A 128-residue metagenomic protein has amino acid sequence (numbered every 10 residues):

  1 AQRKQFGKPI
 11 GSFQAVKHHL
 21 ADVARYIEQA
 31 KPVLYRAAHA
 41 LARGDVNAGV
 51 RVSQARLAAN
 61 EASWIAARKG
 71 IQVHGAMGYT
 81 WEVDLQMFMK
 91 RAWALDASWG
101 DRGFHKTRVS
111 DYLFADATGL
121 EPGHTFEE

Functional and structural regions predicted by a protein language model:
A1-E128: Alpha-helical interface subdomain recognition
